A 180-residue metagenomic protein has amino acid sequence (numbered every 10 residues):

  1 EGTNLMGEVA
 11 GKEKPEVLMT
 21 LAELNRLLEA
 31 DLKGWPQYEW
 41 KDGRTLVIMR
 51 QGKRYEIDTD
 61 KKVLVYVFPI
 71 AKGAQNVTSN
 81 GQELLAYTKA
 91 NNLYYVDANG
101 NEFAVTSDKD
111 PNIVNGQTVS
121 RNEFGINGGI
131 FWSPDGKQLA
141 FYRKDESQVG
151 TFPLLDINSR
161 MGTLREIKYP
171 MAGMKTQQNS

Functional and structural regions predicted by a protein language model:
E1-S180: Beta-propeller folds
